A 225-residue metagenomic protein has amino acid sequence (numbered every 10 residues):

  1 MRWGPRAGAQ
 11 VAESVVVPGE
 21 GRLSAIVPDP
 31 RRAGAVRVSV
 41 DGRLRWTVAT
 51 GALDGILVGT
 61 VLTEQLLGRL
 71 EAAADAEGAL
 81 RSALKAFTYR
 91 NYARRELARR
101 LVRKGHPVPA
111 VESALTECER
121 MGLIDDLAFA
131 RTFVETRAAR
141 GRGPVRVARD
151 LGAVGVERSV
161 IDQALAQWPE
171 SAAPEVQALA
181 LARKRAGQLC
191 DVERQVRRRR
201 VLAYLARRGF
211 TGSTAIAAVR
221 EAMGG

Functional and structural regions predicted by a protein language model:
M1-G225: An alpha-helical, amphipathic repeat domain used for nucleic-acid recognition, typified by the mTERF helical solenoid
